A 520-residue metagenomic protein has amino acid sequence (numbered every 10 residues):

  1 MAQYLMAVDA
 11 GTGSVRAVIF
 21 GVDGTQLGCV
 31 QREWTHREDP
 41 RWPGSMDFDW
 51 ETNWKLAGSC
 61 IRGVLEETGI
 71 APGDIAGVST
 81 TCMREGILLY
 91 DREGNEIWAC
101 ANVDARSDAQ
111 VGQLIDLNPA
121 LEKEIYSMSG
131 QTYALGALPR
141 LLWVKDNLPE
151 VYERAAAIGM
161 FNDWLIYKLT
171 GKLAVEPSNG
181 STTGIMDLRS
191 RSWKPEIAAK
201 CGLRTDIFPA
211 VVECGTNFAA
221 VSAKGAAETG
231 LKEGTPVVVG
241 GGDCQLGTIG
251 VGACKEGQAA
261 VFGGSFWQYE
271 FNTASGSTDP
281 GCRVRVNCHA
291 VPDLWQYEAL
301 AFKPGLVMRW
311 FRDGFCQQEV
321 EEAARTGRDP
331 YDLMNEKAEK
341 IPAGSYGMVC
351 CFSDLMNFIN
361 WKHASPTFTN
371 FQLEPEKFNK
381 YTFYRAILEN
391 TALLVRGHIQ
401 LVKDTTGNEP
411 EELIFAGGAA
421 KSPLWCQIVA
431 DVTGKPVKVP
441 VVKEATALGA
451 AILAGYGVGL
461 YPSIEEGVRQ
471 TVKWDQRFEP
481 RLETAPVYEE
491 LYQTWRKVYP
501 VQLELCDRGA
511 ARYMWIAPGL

Functional and structural regions predicted by a protein language model:
M1-A99, R154, A226-A227, L231-P236 (+4 more regions): N-terminal glycine/serine-rich phosphate-binding loop of ATP-dependent small-molecule kinases, especially carbohydrate
A2, A10-T12, D23, A99 (+3 more regions): Gly/Ser/Thr-rich active-site cleft segment
A57-A76, N147-Y152, P195-T205, A227-T229 (+1 more regions): Phosphate/pyrophosphate-binding loops at sites that engage ATP/ADP/AMP, CoA/4′-phosphopantetheine, polyphosphate
G112, L246-G250, A301-G305, R309-R312 (+5 more regions): Glycine-rich phosphate-binding/hydrolytic loop that grips phosphoryl groups
W143-L148, Y167, K172, K194 (+4 more regions): A short helix-loop
I185-P292, E319, R325-D329, E336 (+2 more regions): ATP-dependent carbohydrate kinase catalytic cores
G314-E321, L460-L520: Acidic, glycine/GT-rich loop-and beta-edge segments that sit at the periphery of enzyme/chaperone cores
P342-V439: Activation-segment/catalytic-loop signature of the eukaryotic protein kinase fold
